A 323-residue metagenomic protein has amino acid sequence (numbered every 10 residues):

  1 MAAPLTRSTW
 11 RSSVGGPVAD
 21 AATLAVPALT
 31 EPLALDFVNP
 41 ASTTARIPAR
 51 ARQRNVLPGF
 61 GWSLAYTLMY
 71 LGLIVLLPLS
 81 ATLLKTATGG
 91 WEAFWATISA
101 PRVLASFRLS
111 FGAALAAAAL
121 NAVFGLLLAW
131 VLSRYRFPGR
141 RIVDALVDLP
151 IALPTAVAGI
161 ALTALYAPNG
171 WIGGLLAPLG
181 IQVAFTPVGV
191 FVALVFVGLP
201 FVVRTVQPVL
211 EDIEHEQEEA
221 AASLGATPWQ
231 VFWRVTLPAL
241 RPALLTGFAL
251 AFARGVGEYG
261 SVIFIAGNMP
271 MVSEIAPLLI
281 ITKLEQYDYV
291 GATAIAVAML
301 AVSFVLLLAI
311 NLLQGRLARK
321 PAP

Functional and structural regions predicted by a protein language model:
M1-L68, A309-P323: Transmembrane alpha-helical segments of polytopic membrane transport and secretion proteins
L35-D36, W62-Y66, A81, G139 (+3 more regions): C-terminal transmembrane helix and the adjacent membrane-cytosol boundary/short C-terminal tail of inner/organellar
A45-G61, T82-A119, V131-F137, K283-V290: Periplasmic/extracellular loop-to-transmembrane helix junction in inner-membrane transport proteins
P48-R54, W91-S99, L104, G139-R140 (+3 more regions): Membrane-interfacial helix termini and adjacent extracytoplasmic/periplasmic loops of multi-pass transporters
R54, F94, A116-V147, I160 (+4 more regions): Transmembrane-helix boundary motif in ABC transporter permease subunits
L57, P101, Y259-A309, L313: Interhelical loop and adjacent transmembrane-helix boundary motif in polytopic membrane transport permeases
A65-Y70, A119, V143-A145, L149 (+3 more regions): Transmembrane alpha-helices
L73, R108, G112-F124, L128 (+7 more regions): Hydrophobic alpha-helical transmembrane segments of multipass integral membrane proteins, especially permease/channel
